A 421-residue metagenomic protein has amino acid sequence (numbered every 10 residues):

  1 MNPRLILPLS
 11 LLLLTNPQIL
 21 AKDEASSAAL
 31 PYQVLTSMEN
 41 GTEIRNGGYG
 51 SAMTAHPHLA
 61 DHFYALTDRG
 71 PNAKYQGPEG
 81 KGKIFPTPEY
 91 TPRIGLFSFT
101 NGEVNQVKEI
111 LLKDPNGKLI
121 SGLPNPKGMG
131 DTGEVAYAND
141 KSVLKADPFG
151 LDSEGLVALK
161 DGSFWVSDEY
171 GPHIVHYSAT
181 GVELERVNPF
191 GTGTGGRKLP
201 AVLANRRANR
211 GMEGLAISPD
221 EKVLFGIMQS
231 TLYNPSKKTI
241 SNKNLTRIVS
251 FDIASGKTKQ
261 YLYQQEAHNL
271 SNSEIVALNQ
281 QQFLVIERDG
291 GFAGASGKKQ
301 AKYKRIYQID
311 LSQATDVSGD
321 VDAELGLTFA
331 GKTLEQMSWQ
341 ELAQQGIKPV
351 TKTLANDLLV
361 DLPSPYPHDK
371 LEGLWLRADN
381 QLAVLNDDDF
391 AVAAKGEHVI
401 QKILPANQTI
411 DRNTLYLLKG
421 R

Functional and structural regions predicted by a protein language model:
M1-I6: Bacterial N-terminal signal peptides that target proteins for export
P8-T15: Bacterial N-terminal signal peptides
L20-R421: Sequence/structural signature of beta-propeller domains
